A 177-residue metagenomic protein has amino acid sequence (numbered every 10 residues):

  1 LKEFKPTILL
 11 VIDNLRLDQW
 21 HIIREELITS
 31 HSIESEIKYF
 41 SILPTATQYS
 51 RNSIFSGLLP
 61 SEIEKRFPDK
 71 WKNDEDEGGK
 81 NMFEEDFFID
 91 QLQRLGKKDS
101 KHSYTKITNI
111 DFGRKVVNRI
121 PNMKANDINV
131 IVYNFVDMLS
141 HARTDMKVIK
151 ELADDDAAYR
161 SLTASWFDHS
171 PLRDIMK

Functional and structural regions predicted by a protein language model:
L1-K177: Feature captures the catalytic ectodomains and active-site-proximal regions of enzymes that hydrolyze or transfer
